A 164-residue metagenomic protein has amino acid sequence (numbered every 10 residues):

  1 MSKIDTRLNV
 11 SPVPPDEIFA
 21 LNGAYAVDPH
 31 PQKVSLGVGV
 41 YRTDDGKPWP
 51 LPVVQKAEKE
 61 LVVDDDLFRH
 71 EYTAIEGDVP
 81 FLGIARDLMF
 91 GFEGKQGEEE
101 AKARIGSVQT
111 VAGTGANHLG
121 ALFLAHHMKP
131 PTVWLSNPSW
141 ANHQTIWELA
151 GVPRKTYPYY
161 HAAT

Functional and structural regions predicted by a protein language model:
S2-G77, I84: N-terminal "arm"/small-domain region of PLP-dependent enzymes with the aminotransferase-like
E60-V62, L67-T164: Conserved core of the PLP fold type I
